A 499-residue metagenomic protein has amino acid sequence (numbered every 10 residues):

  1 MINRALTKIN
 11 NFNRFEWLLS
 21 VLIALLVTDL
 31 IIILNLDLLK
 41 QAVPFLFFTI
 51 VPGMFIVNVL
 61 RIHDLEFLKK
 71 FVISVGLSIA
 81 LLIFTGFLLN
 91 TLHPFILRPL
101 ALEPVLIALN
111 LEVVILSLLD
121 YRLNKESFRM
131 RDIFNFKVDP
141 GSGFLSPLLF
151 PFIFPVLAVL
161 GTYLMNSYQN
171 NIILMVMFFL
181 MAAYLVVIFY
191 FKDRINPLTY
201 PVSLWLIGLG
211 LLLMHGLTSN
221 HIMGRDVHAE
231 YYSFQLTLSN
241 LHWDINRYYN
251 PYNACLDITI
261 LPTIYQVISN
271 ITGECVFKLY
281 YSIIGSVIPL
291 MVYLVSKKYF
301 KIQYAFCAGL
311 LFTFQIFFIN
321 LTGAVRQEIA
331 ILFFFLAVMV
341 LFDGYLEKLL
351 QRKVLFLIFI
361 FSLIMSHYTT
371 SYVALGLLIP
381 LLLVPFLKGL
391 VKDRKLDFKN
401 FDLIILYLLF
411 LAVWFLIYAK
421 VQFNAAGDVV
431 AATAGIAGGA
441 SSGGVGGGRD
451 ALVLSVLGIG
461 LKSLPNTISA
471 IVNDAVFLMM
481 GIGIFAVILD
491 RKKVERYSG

Functional and structural regions predicted by a protein language model:
M1-P197: Membrane-embedded, hydrophobic transmembrane alpha-helices
E16-T28, F152-V156, T199-L209, F398 (+2 more regions): Transmembrane alpha-helix segments characteristic of polytopic inner-membrane glycan-assembly/cell-envelope
F47, I188-F333: Active-site lumenal/periplasmic loops and adjacent helix-entry segments of GT-C-fold, multi-pass membrane
I56, I133-G141, F191-D193, E347-L350 (+2 more regions): Membrane-interface helix-loop-helix junctions at transmembrane boundaries of multi-pass membrane enzymes, predominantly
V159-Y163, F317, A337-V340, K353-S371: Membrane-interface alpha helices of multi-pass inner-membrane proteins
L185-V187, L382-L383, L408, V472-V494: Hydrophobic, aromatic-rich transmembrane alpha-helices and their immediate juxtamembrane boundary segments
V267, A431-I468: Juxtamembrane membrane-water interface segments that cap and precede transmembrane helices
V340, A374-Y407: Perimembrane helix-loop-helix junctions
